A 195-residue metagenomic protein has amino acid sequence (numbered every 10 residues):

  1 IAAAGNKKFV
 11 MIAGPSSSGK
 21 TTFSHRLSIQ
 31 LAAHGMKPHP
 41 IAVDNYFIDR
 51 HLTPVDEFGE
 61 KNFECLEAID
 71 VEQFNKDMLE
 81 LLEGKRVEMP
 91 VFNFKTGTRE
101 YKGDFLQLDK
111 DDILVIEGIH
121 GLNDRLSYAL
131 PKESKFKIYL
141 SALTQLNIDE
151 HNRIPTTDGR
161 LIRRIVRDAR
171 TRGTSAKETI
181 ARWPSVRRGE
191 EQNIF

Functional and structural regions predicted by a protein language model:
A3-G5, D124-F195: Conserved NTP phosphate-binding and transfer environment spanning the P-loop NTPase/kinase superfamily
V10-I12: Hydrophobic anchor at the beta1->P-loop junction of P-loop NTPases
S17: Walker A (P-loop) phosphate-binding loop of P-loop NTPases
K20: Conserved lysine of the Walker
I29-H39: Post-Walker A helix-loop "phosphate-sensing" segment adjacent to the P-loop in P-loop NTPases
H39-I41, I48-G97, I113: Conserved nucleotide-sensing/catalytic segment adjacent to the nucleotide-binding pocket in NTP-handling enzymes
N75-S134, T179-F195: Glycine-rich phosphate-binding loop used to anchor ATP phosphates in small-molecule kinases, encompassing both
